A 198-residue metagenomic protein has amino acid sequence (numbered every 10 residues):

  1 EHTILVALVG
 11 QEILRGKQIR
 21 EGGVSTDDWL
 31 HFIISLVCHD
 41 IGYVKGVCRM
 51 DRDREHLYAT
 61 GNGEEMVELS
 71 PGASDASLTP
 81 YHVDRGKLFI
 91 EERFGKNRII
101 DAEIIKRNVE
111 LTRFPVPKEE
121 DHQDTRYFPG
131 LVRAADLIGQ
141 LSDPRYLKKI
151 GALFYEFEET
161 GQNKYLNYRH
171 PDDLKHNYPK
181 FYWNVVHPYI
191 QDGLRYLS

Functional and structural regions predicted by a protein language model:
E1-L8, V67-A76: Active-site flanking loop/helix segments enriched in acidic
H2, H39, H82: Histidine-centered active-site/metal-ligand motif
T3-V6, R20-E21, C48, E55-L57: A glycine-rich, hydrophobic loop/mini-helix early in the fold
V6-I13, T79-K96: An active-site-proximal "capping" alpha-helix that borders the catalytic cofactor pocket
E12-D28, C38, G42-R49, E92-I99 (+1 more regions): Divalent metal-dependent phosphate-bond-processing catalytic cores, especially two-metal-ion Mg2+/Mn2+ enzymes that act
H31-S35: Active-site alpha-helix of zinc metalloproteases
V47-G72: Post-HEXXH active-site segment of zinc metalloproteases
G86, I104-N108: A cyclin-like helical interaction fold
